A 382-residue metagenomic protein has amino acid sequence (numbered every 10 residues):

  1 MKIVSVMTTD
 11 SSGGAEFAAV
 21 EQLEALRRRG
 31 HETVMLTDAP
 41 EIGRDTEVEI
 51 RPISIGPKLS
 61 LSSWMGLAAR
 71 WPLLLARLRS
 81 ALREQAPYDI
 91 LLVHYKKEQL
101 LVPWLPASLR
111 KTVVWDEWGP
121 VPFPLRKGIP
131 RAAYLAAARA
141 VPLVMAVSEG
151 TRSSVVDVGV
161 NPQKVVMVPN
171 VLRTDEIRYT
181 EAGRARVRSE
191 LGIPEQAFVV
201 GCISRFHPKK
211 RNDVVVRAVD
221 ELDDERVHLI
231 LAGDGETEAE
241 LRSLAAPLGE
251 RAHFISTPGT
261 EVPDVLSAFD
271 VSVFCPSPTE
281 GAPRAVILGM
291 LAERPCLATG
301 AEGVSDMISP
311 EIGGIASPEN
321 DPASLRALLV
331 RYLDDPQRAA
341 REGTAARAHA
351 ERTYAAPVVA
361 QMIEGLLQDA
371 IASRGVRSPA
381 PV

Functional and structural regions predicted by a protein language model:
S5-A69, T151-S154, G235-E236: N-terminal strand-loop element at the rim of the active site of nucleotide-sugar-dependent glycosyltransferases
E16-E21, F198, C202-E221, E236-R242 (+4 more regions): A conserved mid-protein helix/loop that constitutes part of the nucleotide-sugar donor-binding site
L74, V93-Q99, E117-W118: Short His-centered aromatic/hydrophobic patch
G150, V171: Carbohydrate-associated surface elements
R242-P258: Nucleotide-activated donor-binding/catalytic signature segment of Leloir-type glycosyltransferases, i.e., the conserved
S267-G281, R294-P295: Acidic donor-binding loop of glycosyltransferase active sites
P295-A298, I308: Short hydrophobic beta-strand element within catalytic cores of glycosyltransferases and related nucleotide-activated
P310-P322, R331-P336: Conserved acidic donor-binding segment of nucleotide-sugar-dependent glycosyltransferases
